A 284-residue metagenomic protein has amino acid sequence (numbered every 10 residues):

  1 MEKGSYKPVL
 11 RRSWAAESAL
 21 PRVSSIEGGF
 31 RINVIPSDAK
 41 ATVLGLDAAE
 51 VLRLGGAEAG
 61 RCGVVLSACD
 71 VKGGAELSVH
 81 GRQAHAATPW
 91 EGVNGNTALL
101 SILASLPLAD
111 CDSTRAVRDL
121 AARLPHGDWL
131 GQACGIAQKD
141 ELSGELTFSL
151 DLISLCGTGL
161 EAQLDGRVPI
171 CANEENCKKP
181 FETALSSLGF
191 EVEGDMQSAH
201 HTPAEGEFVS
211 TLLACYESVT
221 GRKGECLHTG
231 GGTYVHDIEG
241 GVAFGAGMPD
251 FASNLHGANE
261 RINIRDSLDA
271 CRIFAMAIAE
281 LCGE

Functional and structural regions predicted by a protein language model:
M1-E27, I32-R82, A86-F148, E174-L188: Acidic-enriched catalytic cores of C-N bond-cleaving enzymes acting on peptides and small amides
A41, A162-G166: Short, well-ordered beta-strand segments enriched in hydrophobic/aromatic residues
Q83, A87-S149, S154-G157, Q163 (+2 more regions): An extended, acidic, His-containing surface patch that forms the Zn2+-binding/catalytic region of metallohydrolases
